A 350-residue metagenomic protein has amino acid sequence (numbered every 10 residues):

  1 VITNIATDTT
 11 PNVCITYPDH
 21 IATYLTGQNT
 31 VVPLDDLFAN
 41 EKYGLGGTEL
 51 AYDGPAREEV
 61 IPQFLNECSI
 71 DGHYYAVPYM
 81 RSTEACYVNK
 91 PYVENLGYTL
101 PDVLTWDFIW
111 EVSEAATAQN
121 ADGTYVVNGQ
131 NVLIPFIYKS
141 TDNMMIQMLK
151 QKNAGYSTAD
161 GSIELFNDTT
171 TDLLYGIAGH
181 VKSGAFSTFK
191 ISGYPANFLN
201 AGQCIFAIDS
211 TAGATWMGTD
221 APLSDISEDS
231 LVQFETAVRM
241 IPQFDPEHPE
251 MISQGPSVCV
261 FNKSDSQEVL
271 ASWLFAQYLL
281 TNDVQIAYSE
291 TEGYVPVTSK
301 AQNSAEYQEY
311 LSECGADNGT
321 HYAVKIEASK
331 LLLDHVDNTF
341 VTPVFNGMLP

Functional and structural regions predicted by a protein language model:
V1, L104-W110, S187-N200: Short helix-initiation/N-cap motifs at beta->coil->alpha
V1-T23, N197: Early extracytoplasmic/lumenal segment of secretory-pathway proteins
T7, L96, Y175, G179-S183 (+1 more regions): Extracytoplasmic/periplasmic substrate-recognition and gating elements
P18-T83, V126, E228-P242, G319-A323 (+1 more regions): Hinge/lid segment of periplasmic solute-binding proteins
D35-E59, D102, V126-N128, A154-D172 (+3 more regions): Short, solvent-exposed loop/beta-turn-alpha elements that line the ligand-binding surface or hinge of extracytoplasmic
Q63-E84, D107-I163: Extracytoplasmic/periplasmic solute-binding protein
V112-E114, T158-S192, T236-A237, I241: Glycine-centered hinge/linker elements that transmit conformational signals in sensory and ligand-binding systems
I252, A316-P350: C-terminal capping/gating helix-and-loop segments adjacent to ligand/active sites or protein-protein/ligand interfaces
